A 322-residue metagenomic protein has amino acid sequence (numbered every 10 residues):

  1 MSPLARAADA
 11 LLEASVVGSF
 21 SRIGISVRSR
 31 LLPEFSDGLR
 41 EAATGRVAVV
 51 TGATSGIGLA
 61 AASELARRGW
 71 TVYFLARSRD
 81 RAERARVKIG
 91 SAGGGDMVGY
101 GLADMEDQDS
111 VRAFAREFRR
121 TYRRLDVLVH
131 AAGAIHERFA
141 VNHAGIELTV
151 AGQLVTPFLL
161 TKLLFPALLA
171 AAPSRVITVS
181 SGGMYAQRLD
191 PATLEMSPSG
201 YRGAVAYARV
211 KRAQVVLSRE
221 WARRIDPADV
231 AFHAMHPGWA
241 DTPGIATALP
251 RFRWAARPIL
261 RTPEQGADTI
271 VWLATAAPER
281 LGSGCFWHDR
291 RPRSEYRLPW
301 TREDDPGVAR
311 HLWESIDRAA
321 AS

Functional and structural regions predicted by a protein language model:
M1-V49, R116, R188, R302-S322: Non-catalytic terminal and boundary segments that flank Rossmann-like NAD(P)-dependent oxidoreductase
R6-A10, A14, R22-S26, V210 (+3 more regions): C-terminal helical subdomain
E34-R77: Canonical Rossmann dinucleotide-binding motif of NAD(H)/NADP(H)-dependent dehydrogenases/reductases, specifically
L39, G133-V150, L169-D229, H236-A256: Catalytic loop of short-chain dehydrogenase/reductase
V47-V50, L128-V129, V176: Conserved hydrophobic beta-strands of the Rossmann-like cofactor-binding core in SDR/related NAD(P)H-dependent
R79, G101-R116: The beta1-alpha1 cofactor-binding region of Rossmann-like NAD(H)/NADP(H)-dependent oxidoreductases
G93-M97, E117-H130, H136-V141: A glycine-rich helix->loop->beta "capping" turn within Rossmann-like NAD(P)(H)-dependent oxidoreductase domains
L154-V155: Ankyrin-repeat alpha-helix packing hotspot
